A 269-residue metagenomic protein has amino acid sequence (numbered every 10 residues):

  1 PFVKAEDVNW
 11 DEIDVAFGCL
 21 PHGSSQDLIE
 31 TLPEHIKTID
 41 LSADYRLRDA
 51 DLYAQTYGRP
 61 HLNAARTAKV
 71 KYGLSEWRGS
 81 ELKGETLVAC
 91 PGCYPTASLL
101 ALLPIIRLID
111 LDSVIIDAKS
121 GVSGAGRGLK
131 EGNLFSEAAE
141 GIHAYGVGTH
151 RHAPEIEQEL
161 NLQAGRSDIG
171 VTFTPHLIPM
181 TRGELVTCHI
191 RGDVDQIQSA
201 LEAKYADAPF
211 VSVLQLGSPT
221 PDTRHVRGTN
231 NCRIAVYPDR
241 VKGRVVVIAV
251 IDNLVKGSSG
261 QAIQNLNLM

Functional and structural regions predicted by a protein language model:
P1-E140, Y145-V147, G165-R166, Y237-V241: N-terminal Rossmann-like NAD(P) cofactor-binding subdomain of oxidoreductases, focused on the glycine-rich
P1-W10, C19-L20, Q26, S113 (+2 more regions): C-terminal substrate-binding/catalytic lobe of Rossmann-fold NAD(P)-dependent oxidoreductases
T96, G128, T187, K256 (+1 more regions): Short, electropositive, low-hydrophobicity segments enriched in small/polar residues
L99-I106, A153-E157, E202, A235 (+1 more regions): Predominant activation on well-ordered alpha-helical scaffold segments within soluble catalytic domains
R233, P238-M269: NAD(P)-dependent Rossmann-like dehydrogenase/reductase catalytic/cofactor-binding core
